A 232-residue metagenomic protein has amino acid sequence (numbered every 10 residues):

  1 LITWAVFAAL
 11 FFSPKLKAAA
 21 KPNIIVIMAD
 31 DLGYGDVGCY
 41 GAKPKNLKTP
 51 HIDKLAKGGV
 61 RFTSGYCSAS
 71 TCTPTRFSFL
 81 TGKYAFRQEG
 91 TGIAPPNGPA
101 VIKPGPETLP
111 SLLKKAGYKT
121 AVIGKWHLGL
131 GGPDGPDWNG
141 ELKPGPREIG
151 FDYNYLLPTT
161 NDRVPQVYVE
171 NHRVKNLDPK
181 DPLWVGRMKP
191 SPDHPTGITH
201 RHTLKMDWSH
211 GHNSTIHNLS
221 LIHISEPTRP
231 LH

Functional and structural regions predicted by a protein language model:
L1-I2, V6, L10-S225: Formylglycine-dependent sulfatase
I224-H232: A short, hydrophobic C-terminal helix/tail in secreted or cell-surface proteins
